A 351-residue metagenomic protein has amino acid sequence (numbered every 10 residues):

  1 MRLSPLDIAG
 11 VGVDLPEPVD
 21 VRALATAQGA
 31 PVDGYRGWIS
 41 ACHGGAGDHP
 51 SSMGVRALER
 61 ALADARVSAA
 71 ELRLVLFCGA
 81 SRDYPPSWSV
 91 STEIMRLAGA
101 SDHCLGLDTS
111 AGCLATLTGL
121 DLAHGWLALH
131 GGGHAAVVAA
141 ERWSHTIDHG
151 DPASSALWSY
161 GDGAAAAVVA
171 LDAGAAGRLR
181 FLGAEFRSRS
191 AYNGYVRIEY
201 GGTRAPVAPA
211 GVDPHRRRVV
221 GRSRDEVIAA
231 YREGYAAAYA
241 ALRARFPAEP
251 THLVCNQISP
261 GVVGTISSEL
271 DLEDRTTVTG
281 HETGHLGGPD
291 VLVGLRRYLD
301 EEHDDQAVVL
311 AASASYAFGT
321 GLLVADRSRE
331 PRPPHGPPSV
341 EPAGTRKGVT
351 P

Functional and structural regions predicted by a protein language model:
M1-P50, A153-A229, D326-P351: Condensing-enzyme catalytic core mediating Claisen C-C bond formation in acyl metabolism
R2-L6, A70-R73, S101-C104, L129-A135 (+6 more regions): Short coil/turn connectors at secondary-structure junctions
I8, D48-A111, L117, R245-V263: Conserved beta-ketoacyl condensing-enzyme motif
Q28-D33, P85-G99, V137-T146, G261-L272: Acidic-glycine-rich active-site phosphate/pyrophosphate-binding loop
Y35-A41, L74-L76, R96-T109, T146-D151 (+1 more regions): Glycine/charged-rich beta-loop-alpha catalytic/anionic-binding loops adjacent to active sites
V55, S81-D83, S87-W88, S101 (+4 more regions): Claisen-condensing/thiolase-fold acyl-transfer catalytic domains that form or cleave C-C bonds in fatty acid
S110, A135-E141, V169, V309-S313: Short beta-strand segments
H124, A128-G163: Flexible, glycine-rich active-site loops centered on histidine and acidic residues that chelate a metal or position
